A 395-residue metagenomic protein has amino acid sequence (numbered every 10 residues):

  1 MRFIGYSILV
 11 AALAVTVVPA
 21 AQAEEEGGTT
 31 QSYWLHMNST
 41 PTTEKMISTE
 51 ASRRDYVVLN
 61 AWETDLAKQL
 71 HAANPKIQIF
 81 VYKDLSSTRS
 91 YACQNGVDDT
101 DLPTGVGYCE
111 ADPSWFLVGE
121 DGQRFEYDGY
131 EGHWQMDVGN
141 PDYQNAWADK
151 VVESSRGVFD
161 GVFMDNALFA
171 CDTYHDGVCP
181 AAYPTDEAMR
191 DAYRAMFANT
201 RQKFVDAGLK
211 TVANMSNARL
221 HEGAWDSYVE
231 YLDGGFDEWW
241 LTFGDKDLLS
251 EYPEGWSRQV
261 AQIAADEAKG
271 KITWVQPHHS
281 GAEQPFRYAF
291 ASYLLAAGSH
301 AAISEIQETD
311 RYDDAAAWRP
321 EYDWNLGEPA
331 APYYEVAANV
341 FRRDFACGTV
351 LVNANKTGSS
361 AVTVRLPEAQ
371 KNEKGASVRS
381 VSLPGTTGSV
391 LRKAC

Functional and structural regions predicted by a protein language model:
M1-A23: Secretory targeting and sorting signals
E24-C395: Glycan-processing catalytic domains of CAZymes
